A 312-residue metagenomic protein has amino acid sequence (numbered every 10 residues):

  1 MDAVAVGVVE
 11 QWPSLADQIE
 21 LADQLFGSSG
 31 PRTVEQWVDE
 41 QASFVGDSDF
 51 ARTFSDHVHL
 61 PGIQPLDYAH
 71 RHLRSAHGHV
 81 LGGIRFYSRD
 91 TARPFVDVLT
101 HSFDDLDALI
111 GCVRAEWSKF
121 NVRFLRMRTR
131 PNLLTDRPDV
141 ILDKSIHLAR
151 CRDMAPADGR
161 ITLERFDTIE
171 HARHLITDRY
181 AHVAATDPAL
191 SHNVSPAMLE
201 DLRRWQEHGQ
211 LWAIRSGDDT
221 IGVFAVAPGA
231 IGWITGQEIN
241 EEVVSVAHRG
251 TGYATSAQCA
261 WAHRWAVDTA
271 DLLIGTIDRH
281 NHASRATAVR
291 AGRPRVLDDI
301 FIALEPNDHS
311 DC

Functional and structural regions predicted by a protein language model:
M1-A51, A155-M198: Short amphipathic alpha-helix that is part of the acyltransferase structural core
M1-S14, F50, V80-H174: Acyl-donor-binding surface of acyltransferase catalytic domains
R52-L81, E207-F224: Conserved beta-hairpin
D105-R114, E241-V244, G250-V267, R285-R290: Conserved acetyl-CoA-binding loop-helix of GNAT-fold acetyltransferases
P131-D143, D278-L297: Conserved active-site alpha-helix within GNAT-family acetyltransferase domains
K144-D153, P294-D308: Conserved catalytic-core motifs of GNAT/GCN5-like acyltransferases
A189-E242, V246: A conserved beta-strand-loop-helix scaffold within acyl/acetyltransferase catalytic domains
L273-I277: Conserved hydrophobic beta-strand within the GNAT/NAT acetyltransferase core sheet that lines the active-site cleft
